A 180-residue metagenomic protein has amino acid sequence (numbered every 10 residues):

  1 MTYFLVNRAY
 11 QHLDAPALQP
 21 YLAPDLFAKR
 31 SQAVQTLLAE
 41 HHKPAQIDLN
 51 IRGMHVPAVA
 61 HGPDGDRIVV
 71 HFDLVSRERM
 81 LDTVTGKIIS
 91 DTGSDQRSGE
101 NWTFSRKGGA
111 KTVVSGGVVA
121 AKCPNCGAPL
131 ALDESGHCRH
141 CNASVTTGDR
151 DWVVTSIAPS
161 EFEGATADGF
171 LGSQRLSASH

Functional and structural regions predicted by a protein language model:
M1-L49, H140, S144, T155-H180: Core segments of small alpha/beta cavity-forming domains
H12, H61-D66, S98, L132: Short flexible coil/turn linkers enriched for glycine and charged/polar residues that connect secondary-structure
A39-V84: Surface-exposed, charged secondary-structure patches
D48, A58-G62, G93-Q96, S115 (+2 more regions): Replace "in large, NTP-powered and nucleic-acid-processing enzymes" with "in large, NTP-powered factors and other
R77-M80, V84-K87, D91-V114, D149-S179: Intrinsically disordered, low-complexity segments
G116-A120, E134: Short metal-coordination and nucleic-acid-contact micro-motifs, chiefly zinc-binding Cys/His arrays
C123-C126, C138-C141: Short cysteine-rich clusters marking metal-coordination/redox-active sites
L132-G136, T147-G148: Short, non-ligating residues that shape and space the ligands of small metal-coordination modules and catalytic
